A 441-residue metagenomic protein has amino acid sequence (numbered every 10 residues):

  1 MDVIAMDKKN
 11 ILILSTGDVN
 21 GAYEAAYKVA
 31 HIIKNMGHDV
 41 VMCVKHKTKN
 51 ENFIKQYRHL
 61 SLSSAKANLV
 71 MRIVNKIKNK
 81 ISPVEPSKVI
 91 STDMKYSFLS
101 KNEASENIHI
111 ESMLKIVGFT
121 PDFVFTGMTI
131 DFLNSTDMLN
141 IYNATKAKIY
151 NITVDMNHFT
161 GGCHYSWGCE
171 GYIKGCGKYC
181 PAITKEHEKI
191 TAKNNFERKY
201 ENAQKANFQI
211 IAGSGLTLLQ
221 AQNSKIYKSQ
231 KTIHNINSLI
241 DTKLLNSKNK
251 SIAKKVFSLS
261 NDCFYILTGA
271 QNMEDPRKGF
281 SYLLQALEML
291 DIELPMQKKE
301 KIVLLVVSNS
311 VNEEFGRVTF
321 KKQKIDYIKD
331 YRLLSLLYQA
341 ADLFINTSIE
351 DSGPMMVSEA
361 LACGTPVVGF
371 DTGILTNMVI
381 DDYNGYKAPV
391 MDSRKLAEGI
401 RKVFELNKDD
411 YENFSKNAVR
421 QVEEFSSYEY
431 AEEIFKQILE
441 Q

Functional and structural regions predicted by a protein language model:
T160-H164, H187-T232, I240-K250: A short, active-site helix/loop in glycosyltransferases that binds the activated sugar's phosphate group
L259-K278, L284-L287: Conserved donor-binding/catalytic core segment of Leloir-type glycosyltransferases
K298-K301, V306-S335: Nucleotide-activated donor-binding/catalytic signature segment of Leloir-type glycosyltransferases, i.e., the conserved
L336-A341: Short alpha-helical donor nucleotide-sugar binding micro-motif in glycosyltransferases
I349: Aromatic "clamp/platform" in nucleotide-sugar-dependent glycosyltransferases that forms part of the donor/acceptor
P366-G369, V379: Short hydrophobic beta-strand element within catalytic cores of glycosyltransferases and related nucleotide-activated
D381-D382, Y386-S393, K402-K408: Conserved acidic donor-binding segment of nucleotide-sugar-dependent glycosyltransferases
E412-L439: A charged, aromatic-enriched C-terminal amphipathic alpha-helix characteristic of glycosyltransferases across folds
